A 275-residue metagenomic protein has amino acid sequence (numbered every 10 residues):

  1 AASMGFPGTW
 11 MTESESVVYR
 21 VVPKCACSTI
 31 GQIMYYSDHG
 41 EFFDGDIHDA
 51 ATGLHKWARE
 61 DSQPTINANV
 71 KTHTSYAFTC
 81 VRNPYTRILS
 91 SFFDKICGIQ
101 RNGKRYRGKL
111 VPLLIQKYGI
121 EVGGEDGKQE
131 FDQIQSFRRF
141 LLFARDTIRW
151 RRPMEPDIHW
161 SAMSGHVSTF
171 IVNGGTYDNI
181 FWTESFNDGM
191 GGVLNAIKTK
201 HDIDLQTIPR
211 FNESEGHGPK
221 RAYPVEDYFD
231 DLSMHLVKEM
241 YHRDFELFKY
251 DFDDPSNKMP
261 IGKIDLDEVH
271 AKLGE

Functional and structural regions predicted by a protein language model:
A1-E275: Membrane-interface amphipathic segments in extracytoplasmic regions
